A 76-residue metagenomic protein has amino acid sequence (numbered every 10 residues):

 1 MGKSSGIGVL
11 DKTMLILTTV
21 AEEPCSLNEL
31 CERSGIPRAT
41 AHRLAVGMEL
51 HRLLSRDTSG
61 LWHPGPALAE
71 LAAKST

Functional and structural regions predicted by a protein language model:
M1-S75: N-terminal helix-turn-helix
